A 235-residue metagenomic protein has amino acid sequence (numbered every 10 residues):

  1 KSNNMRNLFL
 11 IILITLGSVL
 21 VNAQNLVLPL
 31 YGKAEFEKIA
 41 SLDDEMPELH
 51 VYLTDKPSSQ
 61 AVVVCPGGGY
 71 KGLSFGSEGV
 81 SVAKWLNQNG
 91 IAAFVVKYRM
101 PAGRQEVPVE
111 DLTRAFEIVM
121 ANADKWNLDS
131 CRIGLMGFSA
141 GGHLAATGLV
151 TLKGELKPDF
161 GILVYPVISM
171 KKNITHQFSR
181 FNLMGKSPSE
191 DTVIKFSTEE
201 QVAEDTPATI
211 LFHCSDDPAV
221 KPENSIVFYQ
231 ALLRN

Functional and structural regions predicted by a protein language model:
K1-L26: Bacterial Sec-dependent N-terminal signal peptides
Q24-P57: N-terminal cap/lid segment of alpha/beta-hydrolase-fold proteins
S59-G67: Short beta-strand element of the alpha/beta-hydrolase
P66-K71, S215: Active-site glycine-rich loops that stabilize anionic/oxyanionic intermediates across multiple enzyme folds
S74-A83, F94-S130: Catalytic nucleophile-loop/oxyanion-hole region of alpha/beta-hydrolase and closely related hydrolase-like folds
R114-S179, V193-I194: Primarily recognizes the serine-hydrolase "nucleophile elbow" in alpha/beta-hydrolase and SGNH/GDSL folds
D205, I210-H213, D217: Short beta-strand/loop motif that positions the catalytic acidic residue of the alpha/beta-hydrolase fold
P218-V227: Conserved alpha/beta-hydrolase "acid-adjacent" motif
